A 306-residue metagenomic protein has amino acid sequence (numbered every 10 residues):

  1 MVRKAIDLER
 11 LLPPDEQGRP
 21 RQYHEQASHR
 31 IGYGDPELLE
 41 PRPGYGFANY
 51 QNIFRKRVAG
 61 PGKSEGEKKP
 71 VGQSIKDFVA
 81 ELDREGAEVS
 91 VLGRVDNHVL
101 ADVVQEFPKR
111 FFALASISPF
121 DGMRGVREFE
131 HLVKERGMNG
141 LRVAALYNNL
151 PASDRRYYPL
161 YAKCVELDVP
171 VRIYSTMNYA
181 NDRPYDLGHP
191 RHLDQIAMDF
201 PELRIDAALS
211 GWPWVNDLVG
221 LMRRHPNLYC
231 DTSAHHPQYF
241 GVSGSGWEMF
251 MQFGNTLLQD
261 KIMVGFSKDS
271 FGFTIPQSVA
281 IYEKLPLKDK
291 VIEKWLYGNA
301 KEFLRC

Functional and structural regions predicted by a protein language model:
M1-A80, R84, Q252, L258-K261 (+1 more regions): Mid-to-C-terminal alpha-helical segments outside catalytic/metal-binding sites
A5-E9, L92-G93, L114-A115, R142 (+3 more regions): Active-site neighborhood of phospho(di)ester-bond hydrolases with catalytic His/Asp-centered motifs
L11-P13, D96-H98, S118-F120, L146-N148 (+5 more regions): Short, solvent-exposed loop/turn segments at secondary-structure junctions
I75, L100, G125, Y157 (+4 more regions): Aromatic/hydrophobic pocket-lining residues that form the small-molecule binding cavity in soluble enzyme cores
L82, L100, L132, L141 (+5 more regions): Conserved, mostly hydrophobic/aromatic
E88, V95-L187: Active-site gating/metal-coordination segments in enzymes
A101-Q105, R223-D231, E283-P286: Short, electropositive alpha-helical surface patch
N139-G140, L150-M263: Catalytic pocket-lining loop regions of alpha/beta-barrel enzymes, especially the amidohydrolase/enolase/GH5 lineages
